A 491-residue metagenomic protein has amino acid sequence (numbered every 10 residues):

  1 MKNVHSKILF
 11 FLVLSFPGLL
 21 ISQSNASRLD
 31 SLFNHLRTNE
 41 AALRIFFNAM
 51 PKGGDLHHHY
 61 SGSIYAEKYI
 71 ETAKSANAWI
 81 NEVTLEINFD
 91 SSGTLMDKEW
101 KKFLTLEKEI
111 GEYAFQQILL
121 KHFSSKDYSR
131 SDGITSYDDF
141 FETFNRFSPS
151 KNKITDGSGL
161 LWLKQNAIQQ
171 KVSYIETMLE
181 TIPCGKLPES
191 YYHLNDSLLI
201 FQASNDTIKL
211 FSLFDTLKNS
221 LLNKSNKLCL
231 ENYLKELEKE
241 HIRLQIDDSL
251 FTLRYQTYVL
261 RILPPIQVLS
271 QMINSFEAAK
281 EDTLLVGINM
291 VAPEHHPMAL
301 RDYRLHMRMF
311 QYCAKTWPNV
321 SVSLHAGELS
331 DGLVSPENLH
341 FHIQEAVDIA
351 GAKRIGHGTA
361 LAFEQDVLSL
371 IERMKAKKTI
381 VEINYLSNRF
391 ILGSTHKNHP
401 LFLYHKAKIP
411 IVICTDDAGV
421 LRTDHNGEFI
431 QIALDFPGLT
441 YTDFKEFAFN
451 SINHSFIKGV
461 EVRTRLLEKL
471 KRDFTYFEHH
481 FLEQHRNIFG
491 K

Functional and structural regions predicted by a protein language model:
M1-S24: Bacterial Sec-dependent N-terminal signal peptides
Q23-K491: Metal-cofactor-binding active-site regions of metalloenzymes
